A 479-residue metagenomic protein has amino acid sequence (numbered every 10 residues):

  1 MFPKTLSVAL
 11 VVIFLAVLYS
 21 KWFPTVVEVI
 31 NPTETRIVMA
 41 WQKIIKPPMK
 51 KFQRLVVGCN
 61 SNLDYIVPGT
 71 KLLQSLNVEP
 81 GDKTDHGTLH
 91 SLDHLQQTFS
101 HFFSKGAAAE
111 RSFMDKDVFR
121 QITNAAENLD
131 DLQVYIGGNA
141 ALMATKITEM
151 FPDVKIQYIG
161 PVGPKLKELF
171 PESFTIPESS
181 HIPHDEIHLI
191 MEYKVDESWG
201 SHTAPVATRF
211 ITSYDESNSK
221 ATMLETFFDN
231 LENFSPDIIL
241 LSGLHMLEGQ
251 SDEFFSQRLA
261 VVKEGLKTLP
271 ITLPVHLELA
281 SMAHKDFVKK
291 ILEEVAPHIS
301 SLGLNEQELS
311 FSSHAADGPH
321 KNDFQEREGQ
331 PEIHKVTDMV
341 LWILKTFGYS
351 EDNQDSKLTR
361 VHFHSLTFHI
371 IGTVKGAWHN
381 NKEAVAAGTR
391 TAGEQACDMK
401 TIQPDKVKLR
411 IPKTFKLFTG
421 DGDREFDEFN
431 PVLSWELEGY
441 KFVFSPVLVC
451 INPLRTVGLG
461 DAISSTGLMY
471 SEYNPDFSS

Functional and structural regions predicted by a protein language model:
M1-A462, T466-S479: Ribokinase/PfkB-type carbohydrate-kinase core domain
